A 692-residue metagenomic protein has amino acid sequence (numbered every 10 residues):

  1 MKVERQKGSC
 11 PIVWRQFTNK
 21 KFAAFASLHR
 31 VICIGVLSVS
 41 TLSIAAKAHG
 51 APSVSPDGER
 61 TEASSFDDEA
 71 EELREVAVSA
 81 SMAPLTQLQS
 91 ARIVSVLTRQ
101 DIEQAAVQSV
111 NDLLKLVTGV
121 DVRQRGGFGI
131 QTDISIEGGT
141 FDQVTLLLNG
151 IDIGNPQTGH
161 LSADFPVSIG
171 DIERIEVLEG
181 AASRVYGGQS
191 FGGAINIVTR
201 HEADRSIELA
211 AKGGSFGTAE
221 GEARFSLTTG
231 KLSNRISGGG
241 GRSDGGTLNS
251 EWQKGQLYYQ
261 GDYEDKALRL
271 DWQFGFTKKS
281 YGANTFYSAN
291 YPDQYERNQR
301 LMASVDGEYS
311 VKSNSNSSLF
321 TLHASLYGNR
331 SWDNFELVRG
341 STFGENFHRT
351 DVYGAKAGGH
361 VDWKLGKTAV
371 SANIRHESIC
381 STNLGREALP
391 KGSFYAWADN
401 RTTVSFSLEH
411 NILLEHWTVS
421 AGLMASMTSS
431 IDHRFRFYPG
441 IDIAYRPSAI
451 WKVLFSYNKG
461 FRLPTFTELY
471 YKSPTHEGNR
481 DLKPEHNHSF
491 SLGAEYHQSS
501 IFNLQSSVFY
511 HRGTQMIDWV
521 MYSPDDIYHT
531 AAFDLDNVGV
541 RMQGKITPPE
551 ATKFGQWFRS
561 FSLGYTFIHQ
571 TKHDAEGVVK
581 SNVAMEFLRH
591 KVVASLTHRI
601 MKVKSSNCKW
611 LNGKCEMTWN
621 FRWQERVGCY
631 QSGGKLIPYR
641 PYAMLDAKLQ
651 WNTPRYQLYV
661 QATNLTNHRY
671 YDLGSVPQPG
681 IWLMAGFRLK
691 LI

Functional and structural regions predicted by a protein language model:
E72-A105, D133: N-terminal periplasmic "start-of-domain" segments of outer-membrane beta-barrel proteins
S79, N111, K115-I151: Extracytoplasmic beta-strand/coil segments of soluble accessory domains associated with Gram-negative outer-membrane
D152-E179, I197-R200: Short acidic/polar hinge/loop motifs at secondary-structure boundaries that mediate gating or recognition
A182, A194, T199-L227, S237-S250 (+1 more regions): Short strand-turn segments of transmembrane beta-barrel domains in outer membranes, especially the first one or two
S243-S250, K254, L268-V311, L322-V352 (+1 more regions): Flexible loop and strand-edge segments within Gram-negative outer membrane beta-barrel domains
D262-K266, T277, K312, T321 (+3 more regions): Conserved C-terminal beta-signal and adjacent last beta-strands/turns of outer-membrane beta-barrel proteins
S288-S310, T350, K459-T514, V520-A551 (+1 more regions): Outer-membrane beta-barrel signature, preferentially recognizing the C-terminal barrel domain of Gram-negative
L413-V419, H497, N503, F509-R512 (+2 more regions): Gram-negative outer-membrane beta-barrel transporters
